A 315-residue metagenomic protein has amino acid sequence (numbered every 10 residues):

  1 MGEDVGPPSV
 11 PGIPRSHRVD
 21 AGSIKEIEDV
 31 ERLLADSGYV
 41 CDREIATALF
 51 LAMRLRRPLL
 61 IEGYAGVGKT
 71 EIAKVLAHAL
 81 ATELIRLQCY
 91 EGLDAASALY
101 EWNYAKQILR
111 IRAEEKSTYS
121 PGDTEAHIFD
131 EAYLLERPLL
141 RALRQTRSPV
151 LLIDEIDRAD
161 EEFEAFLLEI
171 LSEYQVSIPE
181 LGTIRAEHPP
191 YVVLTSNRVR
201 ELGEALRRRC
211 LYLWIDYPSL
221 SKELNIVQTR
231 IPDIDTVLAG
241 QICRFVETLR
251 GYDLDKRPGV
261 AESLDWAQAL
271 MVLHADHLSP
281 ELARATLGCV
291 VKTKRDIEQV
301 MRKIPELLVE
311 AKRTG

Functional and structural regions predicted by a protein language model:
G2-D4, V10-G315: C-terminal regulatory/interaction module of P-loop NTP-utilizing enzymes
